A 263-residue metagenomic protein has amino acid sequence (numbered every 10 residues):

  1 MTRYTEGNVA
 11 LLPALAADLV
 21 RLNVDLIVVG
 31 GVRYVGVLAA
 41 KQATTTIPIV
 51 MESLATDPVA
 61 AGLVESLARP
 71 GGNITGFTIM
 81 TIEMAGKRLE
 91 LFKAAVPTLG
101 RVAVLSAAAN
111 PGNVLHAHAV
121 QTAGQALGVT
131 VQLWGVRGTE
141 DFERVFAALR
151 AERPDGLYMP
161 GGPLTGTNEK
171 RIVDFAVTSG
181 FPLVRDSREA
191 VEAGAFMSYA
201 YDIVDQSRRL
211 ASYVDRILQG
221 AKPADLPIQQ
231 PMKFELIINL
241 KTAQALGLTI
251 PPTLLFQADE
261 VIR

Functional and structural regions predicted by a protein language model:
M1-R263: Short hydrophobic alpha-helices and adjacent helix-cap/hinge residues
